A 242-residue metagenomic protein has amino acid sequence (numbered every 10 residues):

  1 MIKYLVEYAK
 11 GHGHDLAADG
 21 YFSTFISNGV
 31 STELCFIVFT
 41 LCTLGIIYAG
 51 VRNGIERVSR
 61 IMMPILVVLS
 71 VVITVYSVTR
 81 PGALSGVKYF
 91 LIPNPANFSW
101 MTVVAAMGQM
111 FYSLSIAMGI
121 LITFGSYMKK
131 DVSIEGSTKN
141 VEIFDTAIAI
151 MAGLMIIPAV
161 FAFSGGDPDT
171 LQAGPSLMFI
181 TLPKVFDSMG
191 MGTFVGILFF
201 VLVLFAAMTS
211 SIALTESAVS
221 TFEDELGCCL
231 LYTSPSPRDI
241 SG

Functional and structural regions predicted by a protein language model:
M1-L41, I46-Y48, L84-V103, P175: Inter-helical loop and helix-membrane interface segments of multi-pass membrane transporters/permeases
I2-S27, M128-D131, N140-I148, M178-S188 (+1 more regions): Helix-loop-helix connectors at the membrane interface of multi-pass transporters/channels
L5-V6, C35-Y76: Membrane-interface loop-to-helix entry segments
S31-C35, P64, G192-V195, C228-L231: Membrane-interface starts of transmembrane alpha-helices
F36-R52, I116-K130, F205-E216: Transmembrane alpha-helical segments in integral membrane proteins
G54-R57, G86, T123, S217 (+1 more regions): Membrane-spanning helices that line or support transport/gating and their immediate boundary helices in channels
M63, V68-M208: Membrane-embedded translocation segments of transport machinery
Y232-G242: Single conserved hydrophobic/aromatic residue that forms the stacking wall/gate of nucleotide- or nucleobase-binding
